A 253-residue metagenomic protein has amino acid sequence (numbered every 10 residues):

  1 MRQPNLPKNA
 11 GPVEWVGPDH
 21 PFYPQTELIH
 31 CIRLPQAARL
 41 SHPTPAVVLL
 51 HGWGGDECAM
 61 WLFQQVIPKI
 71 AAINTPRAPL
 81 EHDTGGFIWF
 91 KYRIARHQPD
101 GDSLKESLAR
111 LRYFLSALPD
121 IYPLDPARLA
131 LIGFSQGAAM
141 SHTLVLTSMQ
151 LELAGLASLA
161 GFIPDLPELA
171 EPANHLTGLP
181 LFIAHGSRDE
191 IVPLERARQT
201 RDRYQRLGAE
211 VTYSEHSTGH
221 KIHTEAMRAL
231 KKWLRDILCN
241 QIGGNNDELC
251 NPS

Functional and structural regions predicted by a protein language model:
H20-L124: Serine-hydrolase catalytic machinery in alpha/beta-hydrolase-like enzymes
H51-W53, I132-F134, G186: Conserved alpha/beta-hydrolase "nucleophile elbow" surrounding the catalytic nucleophile
L62, T143-T147: Active-site signature of alpha/beta-hydrolase-fold catalytic machinery across serine- and Asp/Cys-nucleophile hydrolases
P123-G133: Alpha/beta-hydrolase fold nucleophile elbow
G133-G137, S141: Gly/Ala-rich beta-loop-alpha elbow adjacent to hydrolase catalytic centers
L151-I163: A conserved short beta-strand
F182-H185, D189: Short beta-strand/loop motif that positions the catalytic acidic residue of the alpha/beta-hydrolase fold
E195-R201, Q205-S253: C-terminal catalytic histidine-bearing segment of alpha/beta-hydrolase fold enzymes
